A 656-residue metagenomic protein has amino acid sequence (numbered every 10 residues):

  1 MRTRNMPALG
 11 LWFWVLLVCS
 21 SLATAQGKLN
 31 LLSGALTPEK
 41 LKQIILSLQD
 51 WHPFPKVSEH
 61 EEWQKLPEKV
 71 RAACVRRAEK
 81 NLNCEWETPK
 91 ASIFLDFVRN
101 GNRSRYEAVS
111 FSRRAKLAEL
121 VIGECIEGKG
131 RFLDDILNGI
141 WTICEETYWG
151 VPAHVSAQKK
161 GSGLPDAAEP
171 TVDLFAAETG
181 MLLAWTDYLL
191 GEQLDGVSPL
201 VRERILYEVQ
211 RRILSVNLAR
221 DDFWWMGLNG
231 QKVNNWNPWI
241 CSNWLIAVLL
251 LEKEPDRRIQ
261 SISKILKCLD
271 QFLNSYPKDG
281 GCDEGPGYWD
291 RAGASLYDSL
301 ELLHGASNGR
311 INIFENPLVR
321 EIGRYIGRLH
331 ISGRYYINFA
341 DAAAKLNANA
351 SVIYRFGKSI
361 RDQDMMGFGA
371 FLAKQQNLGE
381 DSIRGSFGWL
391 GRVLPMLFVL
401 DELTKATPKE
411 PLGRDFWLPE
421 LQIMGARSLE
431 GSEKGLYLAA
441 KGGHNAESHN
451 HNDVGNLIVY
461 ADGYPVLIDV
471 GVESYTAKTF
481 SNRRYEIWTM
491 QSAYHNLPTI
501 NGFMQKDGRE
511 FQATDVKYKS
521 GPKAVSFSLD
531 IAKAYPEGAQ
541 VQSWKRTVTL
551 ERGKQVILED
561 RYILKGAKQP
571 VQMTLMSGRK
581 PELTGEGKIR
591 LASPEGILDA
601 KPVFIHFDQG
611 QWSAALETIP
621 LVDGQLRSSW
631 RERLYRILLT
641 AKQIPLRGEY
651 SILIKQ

Functional and structural regions predicted by a protein language model:
V18-S20: N-terminal signal peptide c-region/cleavage motif recognized by signal peptidases
T24-Q26, V155-S156, A177, L372-G388 (+1 more regions): CBM-like, beta-strand-rich accessory domains located in the C-terminal region of large, secreted polysaccharide-active
W51, G101-R113, C125, K160-A177 (+6 more regions): Solvent-exposed loop and edge beta-strand segments that line ligand/cofactor-binding and catalytic clefts
A78-P89, I136-H154, L200-W225, Q260-G280 (+2 more regions): Long, well-ordered core segments of solenoidal/helical folds
S112-I126, N138-T142, A177-W185: Non-membrane alpha-helical segments in proteins
E124-L137, T186-Q210, V248-L266, L303-V319 (+3 more regions): Structural helix-adjacent loops and short alpha-helical linkers that scaffold large soluble proteins
G163-G285, D298, L397-P408: Active-site lining segments of carbohydrate-active enzymes
G293-L467, Y518-P522, I644: Carbohydrate-active enzyme catalytic cores, enriched for enzymes that act on polyanionic acidic polysaccharides
